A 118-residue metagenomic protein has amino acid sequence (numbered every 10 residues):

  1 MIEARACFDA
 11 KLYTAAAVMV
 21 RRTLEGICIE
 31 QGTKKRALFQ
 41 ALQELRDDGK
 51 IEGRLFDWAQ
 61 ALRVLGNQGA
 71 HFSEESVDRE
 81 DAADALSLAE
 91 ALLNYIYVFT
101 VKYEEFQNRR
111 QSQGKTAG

Functional and structural regions predicted by a protein language model:
M1-Y13, A117-G118: Charged alpha-helical initiation segments
D9-A10, D48, F72: Charged, alpha-helical scaffolding/interaction elements associated with membrane systems
A10-Y13, G32-T33, E75: Alpha-helix boundary/capping and short turn/kink residues
L12-V20, R54, W58-A61: Residue-level detector of well-ordered alpha-helical segments, enriched for hydrophobic/aromatic packing positions
A16-T33: Hydrophobic alpha-helical packing segments in soluble, helical-rich domains
I29-L65: Short, charged amphipathic alpha-helical segments flanked by flexible coils
D57-V64, Q68-G118: Charge-enriched, short contiguous segments at helix-coil
